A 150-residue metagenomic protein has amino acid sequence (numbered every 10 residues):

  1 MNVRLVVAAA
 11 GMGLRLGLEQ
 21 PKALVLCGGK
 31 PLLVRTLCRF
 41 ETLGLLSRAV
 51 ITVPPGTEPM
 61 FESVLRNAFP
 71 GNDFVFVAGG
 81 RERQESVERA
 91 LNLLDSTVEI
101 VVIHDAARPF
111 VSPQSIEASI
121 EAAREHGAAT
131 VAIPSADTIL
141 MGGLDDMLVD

Functional and structural regions predicted by a protein language model:
M1-P59: N-terminal glycine-rich phosphate-binding loop and ensuing alpha1 helix
L5-V7, I51, I103, A128-V131: Structural beta-sheet core signal
V7, L33, A90, H104-D105 (+1 more regions): Residue-level signal for inorganic ion chemistry
G11-G13, P55-T57, R81-E82, A106-P109 (+1 more regions): Short glycine-rich anion-binding loops that position phosphate/pyrophosphate groups of nucleotides and phosphorylated
L16, F61-L65, S119: Hydrophobic packing residues within well-ordered alpha-helices of enzyme cores
V34-E99: Conserved N-terminal catalytic core of the sugar/cofactor nucleotidyltransferase
T97-A107: Short beta-strand-to-loop acidic/aromatic patch adjacent to the donor-nucleotide binding site
F110-D150: Conserved core of the sugar-phosphate nucleotidyltransferase
